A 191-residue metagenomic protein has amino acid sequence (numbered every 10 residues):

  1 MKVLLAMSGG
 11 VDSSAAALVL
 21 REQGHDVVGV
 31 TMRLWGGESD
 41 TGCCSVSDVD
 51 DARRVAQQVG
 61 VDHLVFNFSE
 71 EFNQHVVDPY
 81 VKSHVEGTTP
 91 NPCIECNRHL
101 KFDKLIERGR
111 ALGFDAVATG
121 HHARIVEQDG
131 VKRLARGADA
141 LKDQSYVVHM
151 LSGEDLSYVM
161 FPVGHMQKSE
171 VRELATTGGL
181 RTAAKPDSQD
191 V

Functional and structural regions predicted by a protein language model:
M1-M150, M160, K168-V171, T177: ATP-dependent adenylation/nucleotidyltransferase module used to activate substrates
E154-Y158: A short, charged helix-loop
G164, S169-V191: Anionic-ligand-binding alpha/beta catalytic cores of soluble enzymes and soluble regulatory domains that recognize
